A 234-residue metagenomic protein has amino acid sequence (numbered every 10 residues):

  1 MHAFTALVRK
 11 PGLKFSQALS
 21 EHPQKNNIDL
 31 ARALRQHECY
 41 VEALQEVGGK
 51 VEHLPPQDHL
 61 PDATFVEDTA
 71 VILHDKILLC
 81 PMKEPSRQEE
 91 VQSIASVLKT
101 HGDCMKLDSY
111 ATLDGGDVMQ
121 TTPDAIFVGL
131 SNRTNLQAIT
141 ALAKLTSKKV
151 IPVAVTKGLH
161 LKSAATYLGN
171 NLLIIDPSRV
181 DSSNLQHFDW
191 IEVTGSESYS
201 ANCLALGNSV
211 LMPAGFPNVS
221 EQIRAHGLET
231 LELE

Functional and structural regions predicted by a protein language model:
M1-E234: The feature marks the mature, well-folded catalytic cores of soluble enzymes
